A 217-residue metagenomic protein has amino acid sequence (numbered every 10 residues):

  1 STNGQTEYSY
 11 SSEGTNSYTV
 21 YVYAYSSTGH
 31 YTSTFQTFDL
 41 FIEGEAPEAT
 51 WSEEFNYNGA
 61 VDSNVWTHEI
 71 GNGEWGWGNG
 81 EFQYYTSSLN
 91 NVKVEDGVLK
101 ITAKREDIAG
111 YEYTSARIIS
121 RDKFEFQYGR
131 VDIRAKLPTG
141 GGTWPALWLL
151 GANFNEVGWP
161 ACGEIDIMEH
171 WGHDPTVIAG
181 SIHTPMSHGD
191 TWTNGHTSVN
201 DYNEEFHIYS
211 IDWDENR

Functional and structural regions predicted by a protein language model:
S1-G4: Short beta-strand segments within Ig-like beta-sandwich modules, predominantly Fibronectin type-III
S9, G29, I108-Y111: A short local loop/turn or secondary-structure capping micro-motif enriched for an aromatic residue
S9-S17: Surface-exposed, short loops/turns at beta-strand junctions within beta-sandwich domains
T19-Y25: Extracellular recognition modules
Y25-Y31: Short, solvent-exposed loop/turn segments at the edges of extracellular beta-sandwich modules
T34-I42: C-terminal edge beta-strand
I42-R217: GH16 jelly-roll
